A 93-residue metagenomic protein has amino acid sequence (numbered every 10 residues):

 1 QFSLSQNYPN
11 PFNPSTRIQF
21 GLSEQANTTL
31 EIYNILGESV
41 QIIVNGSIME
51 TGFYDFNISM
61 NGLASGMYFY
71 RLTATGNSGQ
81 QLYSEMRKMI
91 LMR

Functional and structural regions predicted by a protein language model:
Q1-Y33, I42, Y54-M60, T73-Q81: Glycine-centered coil/turn sites that cap beta-strands in beta-rich domains
G46-F53: Short proline/glycine- and polar residue-rich coil/turn motifs
N61-S65: Surface-exposed, short loops/turns at beta-strand junctions within beta-sandwich domains
L82-R87: Extracellular and select intracellular beta-sandwich modules with Ser/Thr-enriched, small-residue motifs on
K88-R93: Short beta-strand edge segments in extracellular beta-sheet folds
